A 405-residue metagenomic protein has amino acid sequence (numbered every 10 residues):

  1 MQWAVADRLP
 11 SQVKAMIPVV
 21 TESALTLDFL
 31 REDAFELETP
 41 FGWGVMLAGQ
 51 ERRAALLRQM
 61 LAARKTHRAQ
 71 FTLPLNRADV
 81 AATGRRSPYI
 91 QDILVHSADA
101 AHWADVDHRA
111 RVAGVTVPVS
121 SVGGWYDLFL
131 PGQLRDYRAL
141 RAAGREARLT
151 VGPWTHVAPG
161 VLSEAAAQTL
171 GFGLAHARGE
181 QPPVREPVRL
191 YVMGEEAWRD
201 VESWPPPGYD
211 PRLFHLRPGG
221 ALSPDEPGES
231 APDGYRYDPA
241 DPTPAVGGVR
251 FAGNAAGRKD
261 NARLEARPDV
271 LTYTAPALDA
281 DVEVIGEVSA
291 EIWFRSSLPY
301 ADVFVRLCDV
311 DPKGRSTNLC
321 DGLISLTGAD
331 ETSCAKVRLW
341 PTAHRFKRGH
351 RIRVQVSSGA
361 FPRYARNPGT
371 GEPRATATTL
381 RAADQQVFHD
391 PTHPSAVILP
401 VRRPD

Functional and structural regions predicted by a protein language model:
M1-P10, I292: Short glycine-enriched nucleophile-adjacent loop and the immediately C-terminal alpha-helix near the catalytic center
A6-G114: Accessory cap/linker subdomain of secreted extracellular hydrolases
V115, S121-G123: Short beta-strand/loop motif that positions the catalytic acidic residue of the alpha/beta-hydrolase fold
W125-D127, W154-T155, G359: Acidic beta-to-alpha connecting loop that harbors the catalytic carboxylate
L128-L134: Conserved alpha/beta-hydrolase "acid-adjacent" motif
R141-H156: Catalytic histidine neighborhood in serine/cysteine hydrolases with alpha/beta-hydrolase-type architecture
A142, A165-A167, E180-D405: Glycine/threonine-rich phosphate-binding loop and adjacent beta-strand/alpha-helix elements that clamp
P159-T169: Post-His helix in hydrolase/transferase enzymes
